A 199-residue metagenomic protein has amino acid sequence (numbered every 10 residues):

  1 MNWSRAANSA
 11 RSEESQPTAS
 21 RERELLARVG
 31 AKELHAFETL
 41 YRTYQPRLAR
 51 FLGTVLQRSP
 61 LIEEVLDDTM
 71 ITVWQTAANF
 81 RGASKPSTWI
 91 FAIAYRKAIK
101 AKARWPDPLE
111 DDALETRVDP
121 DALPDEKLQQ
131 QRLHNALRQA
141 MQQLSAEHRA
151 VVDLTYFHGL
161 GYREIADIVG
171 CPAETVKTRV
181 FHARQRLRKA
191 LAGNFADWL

Functional and structural regions predicted by a protein language model:
M1-S9, E14, R28, Q57 (+4 more regions): C-terminal edge and immediately downstream basic/flexible tail or linker adjoining helix-turn-helix-like DNA-binding
W3-R11, T18-A19, K100, P106-H134: Internal acidic/polar
E14, G30-T39, A49-D68, A173 (+1 more regions): Short, charged helix-capping/linker segments at alpha-helix termini
V29, Y44, L48, L52 (+5 more regions): Short, small-hydrophobic-rich alpha-helical interface motif
G30-A31, Q57, D67-K85, R104-W105 (+1 more regions): Sigma70-family region 2
Y41-S59, T76, F91, M141 (+2 more regions): Amphipathic, Lys/Arg- and hydrophobic-enriched alpha-helical face
Q75-G82, A92-D111, Q130, H182: Arg/Lys-rich amphipathic alpha helix in sigma70-family domain 2
V151-T155: A short pre-motif secondary-structure segment
